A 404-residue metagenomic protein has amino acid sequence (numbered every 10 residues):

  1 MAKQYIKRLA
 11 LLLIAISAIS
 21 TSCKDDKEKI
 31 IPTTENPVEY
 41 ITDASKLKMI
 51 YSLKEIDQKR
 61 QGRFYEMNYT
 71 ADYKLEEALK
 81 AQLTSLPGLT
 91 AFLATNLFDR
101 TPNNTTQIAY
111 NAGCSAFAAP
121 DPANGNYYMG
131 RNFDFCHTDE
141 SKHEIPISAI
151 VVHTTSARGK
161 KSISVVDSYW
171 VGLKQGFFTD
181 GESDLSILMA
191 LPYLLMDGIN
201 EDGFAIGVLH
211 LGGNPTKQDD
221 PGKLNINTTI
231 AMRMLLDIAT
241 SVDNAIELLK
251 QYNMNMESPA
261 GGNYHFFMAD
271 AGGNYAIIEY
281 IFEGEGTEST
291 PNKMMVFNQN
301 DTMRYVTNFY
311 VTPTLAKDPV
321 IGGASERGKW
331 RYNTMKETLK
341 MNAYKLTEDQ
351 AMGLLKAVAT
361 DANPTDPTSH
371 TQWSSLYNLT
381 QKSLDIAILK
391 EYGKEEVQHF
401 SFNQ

Functional and structural regions predicted by a protein language model:
M1-P32: Bacterial Sec-dependent N-terminal signal peptides
C23-T240, M254-N255, Y344-Q404: N-terminal mature-domain region immediately after signal-peptide cleavage in secreted/organellar precursors
A157-Y169, T307-G323: A recognition module on extended beta-rich or small alphabeta surfaces enriched in W/G with H and D/E
R233-L236, I246-L249, K336: Non-transmembrane alpha-helical segments in soluble domains of secreted/periplasmic/extracellular proteins
D243: Acidic, metal/cofactor-coordinating or nucleic-acid-engaging core segments within structured domains
E247-S258, F266: Secretory/export targeting leaders with adjacent low-complexity proregions
A260-L315: Extended amphipathic alpha-helical segments with heptad-repeat/coiled-coil character used for oligomerization, fusion
P319-I321, E326-D349: Long, charge-rich alpha-helical interaction segments
